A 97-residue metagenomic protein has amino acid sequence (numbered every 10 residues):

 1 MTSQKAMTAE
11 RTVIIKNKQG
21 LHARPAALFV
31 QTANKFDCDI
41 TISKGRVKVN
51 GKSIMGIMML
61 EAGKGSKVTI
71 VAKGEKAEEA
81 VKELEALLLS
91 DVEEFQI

Functional and structural regions predicted by a protein language model:
M1-M7, I97: SAM-dependent methyltransferases
T2-S3, Q31, M59, E79-E83: Long, contiguous binding/interaction regions
S3-K5, K48, A77: Structural preference for solvent-exposed beta-strand-turn elements and adjacent flexible terminal/loop segments within
A6-T12, K67-T69: Intrinsic-disorder/low-complexity, polar/charged segments enriched in Ser/Thr/Lys/Arg/Asp/Glu/Gln
I14-K64: Compact, glycine-rich, soluble single-domain proteins
K64-I97: C-terminal structural segments of small proteins and small subunits
